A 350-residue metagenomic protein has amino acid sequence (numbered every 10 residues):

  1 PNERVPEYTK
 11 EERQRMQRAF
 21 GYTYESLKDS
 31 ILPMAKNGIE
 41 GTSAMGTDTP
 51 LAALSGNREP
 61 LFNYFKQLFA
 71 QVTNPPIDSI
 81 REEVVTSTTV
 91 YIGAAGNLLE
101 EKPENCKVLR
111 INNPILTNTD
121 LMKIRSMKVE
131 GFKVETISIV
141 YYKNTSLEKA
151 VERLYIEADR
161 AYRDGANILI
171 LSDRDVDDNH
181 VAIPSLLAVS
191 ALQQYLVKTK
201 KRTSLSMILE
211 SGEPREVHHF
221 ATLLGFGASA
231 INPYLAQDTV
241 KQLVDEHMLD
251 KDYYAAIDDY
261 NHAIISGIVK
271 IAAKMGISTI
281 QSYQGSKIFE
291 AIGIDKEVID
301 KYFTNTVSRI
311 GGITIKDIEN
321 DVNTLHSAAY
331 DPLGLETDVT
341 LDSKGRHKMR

Functional and structural regions predicted by a protein language model:
P1-A150, L154-A161, G165-I168, P214 (+3 more regions): Flexible, glycine-rich loop/tail regions that form catalytic "lids" or insertion modules at the edges of active sites
K143-S146, A150-H219, G225-G227: Conserved structured catalytic cores and adjacent interaction surfaces of nucleotide-binding/hydrolyzing enzymes
Y195, L235, A256: Short, acidic/small-residue loops that bind anionic groups at enzyme active sites
S229-A236: Non-cysteine beta-strand/loop elements that form the S-adenosyl-L-methionine
Q237-V244: Short gly/pro/ser/thr-enriched loop/turn and capping motifs at secondary-structure boundaries
